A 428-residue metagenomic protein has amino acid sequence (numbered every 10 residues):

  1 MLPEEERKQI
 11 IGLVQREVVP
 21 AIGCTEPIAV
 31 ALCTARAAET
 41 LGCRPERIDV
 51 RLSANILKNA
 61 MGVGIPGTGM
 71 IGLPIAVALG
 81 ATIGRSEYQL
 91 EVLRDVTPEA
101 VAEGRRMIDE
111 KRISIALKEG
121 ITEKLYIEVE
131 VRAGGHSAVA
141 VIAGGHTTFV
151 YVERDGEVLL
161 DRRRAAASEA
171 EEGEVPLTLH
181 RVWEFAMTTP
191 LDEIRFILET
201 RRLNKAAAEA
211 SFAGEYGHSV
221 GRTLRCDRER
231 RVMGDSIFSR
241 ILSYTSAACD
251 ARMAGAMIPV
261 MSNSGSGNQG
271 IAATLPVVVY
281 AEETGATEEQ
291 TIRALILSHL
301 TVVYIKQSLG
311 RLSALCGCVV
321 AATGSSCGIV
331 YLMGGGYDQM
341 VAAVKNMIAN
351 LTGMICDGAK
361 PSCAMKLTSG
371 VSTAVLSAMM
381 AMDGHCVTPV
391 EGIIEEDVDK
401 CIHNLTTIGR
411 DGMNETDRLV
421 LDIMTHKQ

Functional and structural regions predicted by a protein language model:
M1-I11, G42-I56, S236-G255, T287-I305 (+1 more regions): Acidic-glycine-rich active-site phosphate/pyrophosphate-binding loop
L2, E6-L41: N-terminal signal-anchor module of multipass membrane proteins
L2, I22-T25, N55-I56, A143-T147 (+8 more regions): A structural signal for small-residue-enriched, beta-sheet-centric alpha/beta enzyme cores and oligomeric scaffold folds
P20-R36, I258-L275, C316-V320: Conserved phosphate/anionic-ligand binding catalytic regions in large, soluble enzymes, centered on
A31-I121, Y126-I127: Early transmembrane hairpin of solute transport permeases
A38, Y280-R293, V303-S369, M382-P389: Hydrophobic alpha-helical bundle architecture
R44-I48, Y88-L93, S114-A116, E193-I197 (+7 more regions): Flexible, glycine/charged-enriched surface loops at secondary-structure junctions
D109-G255, D422-Q428: Signature of multi-pass transmembrane helix bundles
